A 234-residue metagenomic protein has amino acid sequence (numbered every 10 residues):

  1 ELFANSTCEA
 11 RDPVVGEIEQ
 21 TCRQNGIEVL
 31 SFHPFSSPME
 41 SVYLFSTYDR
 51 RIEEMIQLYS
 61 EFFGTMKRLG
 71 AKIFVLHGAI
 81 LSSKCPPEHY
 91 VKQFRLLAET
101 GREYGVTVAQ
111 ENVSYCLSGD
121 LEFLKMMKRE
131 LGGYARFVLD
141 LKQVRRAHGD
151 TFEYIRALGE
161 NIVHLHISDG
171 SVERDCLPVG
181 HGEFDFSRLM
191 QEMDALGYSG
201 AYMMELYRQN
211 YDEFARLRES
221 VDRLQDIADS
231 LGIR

Functional and structural regions predicted by a protein language model:
E1-K92, F186, R208-Q209: Structural motif corresponding to the early beta-alpha repeats
E1-L2, V29-P34, F74-L76, V108-Q110 (+3 more regions): Hydrophobic faces of well-ordered beta-strands that scaffold small-molecule active sites in alpha/beta enzyme cores
F3-N5, P34-S37, A79-L81, E111-Y115 (+3 more regions): Active-site beta-loop-alpha junctions enriched in small/polar residues
Q24-N25, L69, E103-Y104, L131 (+2 more regions): Helix C-cap/helix->beta junction micro-motif
K92, L96-E183: Acidic/histidine-rich catalytic cores of soluble enzymes
G182, S187-L189, A201-Y202: H/E-rich (His + Asp/Glu) clusters that bind or coordinate divalent metals
E213-I233: C-terminal helical cap(s) of enzyme catalytic domains, especially alpha/beta-barrels
